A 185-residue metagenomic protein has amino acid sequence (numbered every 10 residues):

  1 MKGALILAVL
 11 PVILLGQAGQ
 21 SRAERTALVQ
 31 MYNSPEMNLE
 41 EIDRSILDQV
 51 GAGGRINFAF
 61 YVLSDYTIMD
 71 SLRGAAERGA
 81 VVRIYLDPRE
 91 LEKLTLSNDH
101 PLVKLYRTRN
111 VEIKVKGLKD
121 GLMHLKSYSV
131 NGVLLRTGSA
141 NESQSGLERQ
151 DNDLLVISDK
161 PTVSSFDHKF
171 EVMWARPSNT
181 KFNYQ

Functional and structural regions predicted by a protein language model:
M1-L5: Positively charged n-region of N-terminal signal peptides that target proteins for export
I6-L14: Bacterial N-terminal signal peptides
G16-A23: Boundary at the C-terminal end of the N-terminal hydrophobic targeting segment
V29-N57: N-terminal targeting signals for Sec/Tat export/insertion, comprising classic cleavable signal peptides
L39-E40, V130, L134-Q185: Signature of lipid phosphatidyltransferase scaffolds
E41-S45, T67, S71, P101 (+3 more regions): Extracytoplasmic/secreted proteins, especially bacterial periplasmic and envelope-associated proteins
I46-T108: Primarily the HKD phosphodiesterase
V62-Y66, P88-E92, K119-L122, L134-L135 (+2 more regions): Solvent-exposed loop/turn segments at secondary-structure junctions within structured extracellular/periplasmic domains
